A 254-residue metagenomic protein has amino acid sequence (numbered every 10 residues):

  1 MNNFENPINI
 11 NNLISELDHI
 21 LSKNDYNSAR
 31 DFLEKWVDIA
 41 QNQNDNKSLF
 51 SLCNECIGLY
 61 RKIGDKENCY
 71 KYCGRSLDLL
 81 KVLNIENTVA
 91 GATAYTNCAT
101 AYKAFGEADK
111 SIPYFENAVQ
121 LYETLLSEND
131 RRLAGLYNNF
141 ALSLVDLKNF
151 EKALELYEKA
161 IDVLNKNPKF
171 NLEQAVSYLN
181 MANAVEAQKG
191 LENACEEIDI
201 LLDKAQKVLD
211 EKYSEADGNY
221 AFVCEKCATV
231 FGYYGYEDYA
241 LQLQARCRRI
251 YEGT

Functional and structural regions predicted by a protein language model:
N6-P7, N44-L49, N84-A92, L126-A134 (+3 more regions): Helix N-cap/loop-to-helix boundary motif
N11-Q43, G58, K62: Alpha-helical segment of the N-proximal tetratricopeptide repeat
I14-S22, F50-K62, V89-A104, R131-D146 (+2 more regions): Conserved alpha-helical positions within TPR/SEL1-like repeat arrays
V37-I39, L77-V82, V119-T124, I161-K166 (+2 more regions): Amphipathic alpha-helical segments of tetratricopeptide repeats
N84, A99, L126, N167-P168 (+5 more regions): Short coil/turn linking the two alpha-helices of tandem helical-hairpin repeats
